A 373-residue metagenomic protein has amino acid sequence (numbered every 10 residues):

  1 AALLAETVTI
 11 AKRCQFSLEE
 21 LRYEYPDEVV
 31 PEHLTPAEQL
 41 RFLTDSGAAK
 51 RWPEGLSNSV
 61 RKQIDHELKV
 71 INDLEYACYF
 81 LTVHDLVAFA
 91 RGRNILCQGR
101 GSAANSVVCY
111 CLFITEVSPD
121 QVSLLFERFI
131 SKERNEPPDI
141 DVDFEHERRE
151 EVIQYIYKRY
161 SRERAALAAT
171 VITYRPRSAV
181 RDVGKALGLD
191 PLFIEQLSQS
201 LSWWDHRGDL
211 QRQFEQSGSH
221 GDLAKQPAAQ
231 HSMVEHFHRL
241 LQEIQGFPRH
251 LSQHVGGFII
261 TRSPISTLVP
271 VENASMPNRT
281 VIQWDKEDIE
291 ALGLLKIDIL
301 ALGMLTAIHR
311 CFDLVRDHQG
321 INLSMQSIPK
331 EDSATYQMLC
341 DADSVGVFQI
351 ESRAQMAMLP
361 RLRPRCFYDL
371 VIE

Functional and structural regions predicted by a protein language model:
A1-E373: Alpha-helical scaffold/interaction cores of sigma-54-like transcription cofactors and many family A DNA polymerases
